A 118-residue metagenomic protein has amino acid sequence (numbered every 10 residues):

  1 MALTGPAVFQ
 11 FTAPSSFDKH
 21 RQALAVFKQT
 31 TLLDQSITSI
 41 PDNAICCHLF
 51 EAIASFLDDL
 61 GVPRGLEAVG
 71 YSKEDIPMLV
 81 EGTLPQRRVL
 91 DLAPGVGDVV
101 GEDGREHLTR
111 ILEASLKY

Functional and structural regions predicted by a protein language model:
M1-F27, K117: Catalytic phosphate/nucleotide-handling subdomain of diverse soluble enzymes
H20-Y118: C-terminal charged capping/lid subdomain of soluble metabolic enzymes
